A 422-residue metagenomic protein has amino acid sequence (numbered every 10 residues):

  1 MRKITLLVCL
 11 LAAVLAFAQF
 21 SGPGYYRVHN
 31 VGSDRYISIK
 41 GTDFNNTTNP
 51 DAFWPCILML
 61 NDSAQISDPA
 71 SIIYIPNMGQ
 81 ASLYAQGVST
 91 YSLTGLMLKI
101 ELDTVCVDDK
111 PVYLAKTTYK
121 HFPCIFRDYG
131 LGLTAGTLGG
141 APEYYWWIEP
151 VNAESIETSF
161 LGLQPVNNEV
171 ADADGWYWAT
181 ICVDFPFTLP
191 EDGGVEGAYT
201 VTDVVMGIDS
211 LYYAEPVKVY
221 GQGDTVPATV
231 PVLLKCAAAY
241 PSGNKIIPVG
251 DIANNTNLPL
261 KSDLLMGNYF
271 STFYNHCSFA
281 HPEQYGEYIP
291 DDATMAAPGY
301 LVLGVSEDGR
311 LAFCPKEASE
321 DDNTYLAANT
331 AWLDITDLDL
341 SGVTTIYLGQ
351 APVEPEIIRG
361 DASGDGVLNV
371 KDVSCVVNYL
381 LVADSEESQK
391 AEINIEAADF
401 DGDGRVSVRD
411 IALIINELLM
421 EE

Functional and structural regions predicted by a protein language model:
M1-I4: Positively charged n-region of N-terminal signal peptides that target proteins for export
C9-A18: Hydrophobic h-region of N-terminal signal peptides that target proteins for export in Gram-negative bacteria
Q19-E157, N255-S262: Lectin-like carbohydrate-binding module/patch detector with strong preference for beta-trefoil
H29-D34, G41, Q86-T90, K116-Y119 (+4 more regions): Short, flexible beta-strand-to-coil junctions
G41-N45, V105, Y119-H121, A237-P241 (+3 more regions): Acidic glycine-/aspartate-rich tracts in secreted/extracellular proteins
N45-S67, Y177-S210: Surface-exposed turn/loop modules enriched in turn-prone residues
P50, D62-A64, D68-P69, P352-E422: Cellulosome-associated attachment modules in secreted, modular CAZymes
Y145, P150-V195, G221-E354: A short, polar beta-strand/turn micro-motif
